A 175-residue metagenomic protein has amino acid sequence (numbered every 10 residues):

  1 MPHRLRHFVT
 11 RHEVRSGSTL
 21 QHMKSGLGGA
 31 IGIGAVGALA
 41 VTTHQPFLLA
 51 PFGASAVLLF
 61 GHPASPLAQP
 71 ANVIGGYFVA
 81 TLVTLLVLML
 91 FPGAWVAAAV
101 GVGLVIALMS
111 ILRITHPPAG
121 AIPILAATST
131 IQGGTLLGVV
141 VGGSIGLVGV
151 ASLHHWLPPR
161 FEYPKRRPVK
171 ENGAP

Functional and structural regions predicted by a protein language model:
M1-F78, L82-L86, L90-A99, S129-P175: Alpha-helical transmembrane segments and their membrane-interface boundaries that form or gate the permeation pathway
G53-A54, V105, A121: Alpha-helical structural signal
P63-N72, M109-A119: Membrane-helix interface "capping/anchor" motifs
L82-V83, I111, P123-I124: Active-site beta-strand/loop microenvironment that shapes enzyme catalytic pockets
F91-P117: Internal alpha-helical transmembrane segments of multi-pass membrane proteins
I114-T115, G120-L137: Membrane-helix boundary connector in multi-pass membrane proteins
